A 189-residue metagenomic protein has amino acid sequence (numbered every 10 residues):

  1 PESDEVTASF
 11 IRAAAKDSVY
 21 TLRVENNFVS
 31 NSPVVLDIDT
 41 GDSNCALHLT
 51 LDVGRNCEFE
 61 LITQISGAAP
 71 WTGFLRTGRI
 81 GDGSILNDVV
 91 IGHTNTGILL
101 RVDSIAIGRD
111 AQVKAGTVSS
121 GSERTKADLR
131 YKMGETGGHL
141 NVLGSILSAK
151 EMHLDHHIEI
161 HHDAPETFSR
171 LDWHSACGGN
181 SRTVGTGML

Functional and structural regions predicted by a protein language model:
E2-L189: Conserved beta-strand/loop scaffold segments within soluble protein domains that form the structured core and edges
